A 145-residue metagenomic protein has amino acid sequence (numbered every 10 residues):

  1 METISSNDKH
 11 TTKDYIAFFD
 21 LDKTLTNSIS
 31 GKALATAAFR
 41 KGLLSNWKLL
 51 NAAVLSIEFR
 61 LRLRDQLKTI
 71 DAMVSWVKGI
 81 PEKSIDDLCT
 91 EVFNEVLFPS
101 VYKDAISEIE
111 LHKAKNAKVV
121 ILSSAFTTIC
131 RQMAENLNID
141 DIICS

Functional and structural regions predicted by a protein language model:
E2-L61: Active-site neighborhood of HAD-like aspartate-dependent phosphohydrolases
F19-D20, V92-N94, A114-N116: A short, structure-level motif marking secondary-structure boundaries and short turns
K23, I85, S123: Residue-level signature of catalytic and energy-coupling elements of molecular machines, predominantly ATP/GTP-dependent
T24, F98, V119-V120: A generic secondary-structure micro-motif detector that highlights 1-2 residue hydrophobic/ambivalent hotspots embedded
S28-G31, L43-L111: A metal-dependent, Asp-based hydrolase signature
E108-L137, D141-S145: Substrate-recognition element of Asp-dependent hydrolases with the DxDx(T/V) motif
